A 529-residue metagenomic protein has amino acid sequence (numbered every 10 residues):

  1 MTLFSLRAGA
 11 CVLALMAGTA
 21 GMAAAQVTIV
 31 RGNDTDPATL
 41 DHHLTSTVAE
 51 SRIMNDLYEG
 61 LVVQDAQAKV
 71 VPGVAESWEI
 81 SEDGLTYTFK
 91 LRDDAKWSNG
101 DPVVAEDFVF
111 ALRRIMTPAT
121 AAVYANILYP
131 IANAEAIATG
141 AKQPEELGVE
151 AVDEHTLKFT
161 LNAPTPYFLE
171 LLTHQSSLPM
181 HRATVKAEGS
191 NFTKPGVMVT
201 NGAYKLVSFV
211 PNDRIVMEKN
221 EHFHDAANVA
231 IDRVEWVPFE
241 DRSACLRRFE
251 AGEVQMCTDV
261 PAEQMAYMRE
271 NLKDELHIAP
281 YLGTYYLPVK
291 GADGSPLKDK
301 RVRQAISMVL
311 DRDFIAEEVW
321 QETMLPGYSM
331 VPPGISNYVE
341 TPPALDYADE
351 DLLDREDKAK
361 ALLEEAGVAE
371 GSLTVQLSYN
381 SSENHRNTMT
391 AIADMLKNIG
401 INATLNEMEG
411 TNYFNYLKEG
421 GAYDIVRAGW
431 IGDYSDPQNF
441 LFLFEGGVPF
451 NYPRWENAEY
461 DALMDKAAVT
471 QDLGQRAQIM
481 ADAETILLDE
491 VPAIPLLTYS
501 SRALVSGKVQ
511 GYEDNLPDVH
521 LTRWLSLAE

Functional and structural regions predicted by a protein language model:
G32-E82, V197-T200: N-terminal lobe/hinge region of extracytoplasmic solute-binding protein
S77-Y124, K158, R248, P296-K298: Aromatic- and charge-enriched surface segment that lines or borders ligand/interaction sites
V104-A111, E154-T160, P164, G202-A203 (+4 more regions): Alpha-helical secondary-structure segments
G140-E146, E150, E154-H155, A163-V229 (+4 more regions): Gly/Pro-rich hinge or "lid" segments in bacterial periplasmic/extracellular proteins
V149-E150, A316, L352, N402-F414 (+3 more regions): Extracytoplasmic/peripheral linker and loop segments enriched in polar/acidic and small residues with frequent Thr/Pro
G189-P195, E221-Y267, L282, A393 (+1 more regions): Ligand-site clamp/hinge motif
P326-E365, S382-N387: Structural transition elements
A503-E529: Long beta-strand-rich cores associated with HINT superfamily self-processing modules
